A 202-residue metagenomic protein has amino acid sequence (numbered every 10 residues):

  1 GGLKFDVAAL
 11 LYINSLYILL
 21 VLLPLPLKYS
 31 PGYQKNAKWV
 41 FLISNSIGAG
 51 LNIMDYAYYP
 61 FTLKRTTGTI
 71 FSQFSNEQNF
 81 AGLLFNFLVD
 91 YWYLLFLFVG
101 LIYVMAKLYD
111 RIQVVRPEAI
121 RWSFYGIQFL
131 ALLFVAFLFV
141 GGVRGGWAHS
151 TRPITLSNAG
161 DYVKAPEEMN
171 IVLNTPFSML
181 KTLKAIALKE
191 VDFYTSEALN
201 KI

Functional and structural regions predicted by a protein language model:
G1-L188: Transmembrane and membrane-interface helices of multi-pass, inner-membrane envelope-modifying transferases
Q113-P117, E190-I202: Extracytosolic and intramembrane catalytic regions of membrane-associated proteins in envelope/secretory systems
